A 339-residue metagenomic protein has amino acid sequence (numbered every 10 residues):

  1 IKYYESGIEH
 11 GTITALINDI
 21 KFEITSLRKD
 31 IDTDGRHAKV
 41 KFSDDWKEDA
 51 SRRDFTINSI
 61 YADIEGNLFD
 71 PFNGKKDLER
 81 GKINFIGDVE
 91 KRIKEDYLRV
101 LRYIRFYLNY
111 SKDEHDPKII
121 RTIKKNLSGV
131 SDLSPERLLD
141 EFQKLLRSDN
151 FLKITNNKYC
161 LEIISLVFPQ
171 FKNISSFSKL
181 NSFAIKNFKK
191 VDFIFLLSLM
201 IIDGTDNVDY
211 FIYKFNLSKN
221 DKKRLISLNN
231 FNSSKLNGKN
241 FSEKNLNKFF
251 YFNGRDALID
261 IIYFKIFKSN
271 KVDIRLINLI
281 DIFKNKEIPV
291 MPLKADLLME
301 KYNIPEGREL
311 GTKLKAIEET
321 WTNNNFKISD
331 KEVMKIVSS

Functional and structural regions predicted by a protein language model:
I1-S339: Catalytic cores of the polymerase beta-like nucleotidyltransferase superfamily and closely associated nucleotide
